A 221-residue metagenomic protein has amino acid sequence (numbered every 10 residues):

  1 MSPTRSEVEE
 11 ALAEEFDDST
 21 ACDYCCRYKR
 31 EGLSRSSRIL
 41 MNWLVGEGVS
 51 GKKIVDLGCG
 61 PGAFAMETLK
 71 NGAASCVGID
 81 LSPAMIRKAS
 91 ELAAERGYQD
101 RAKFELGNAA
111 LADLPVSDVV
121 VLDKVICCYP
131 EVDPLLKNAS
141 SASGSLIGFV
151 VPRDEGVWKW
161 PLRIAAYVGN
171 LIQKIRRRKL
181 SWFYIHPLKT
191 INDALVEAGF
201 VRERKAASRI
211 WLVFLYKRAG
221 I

Functional and structural regions predicted by a protein language model:
M1-E47: Conserved class I S-adenosyl-L-methionine
P61-G72: Conserved SAM-binding loop of SAM-dependent methyltransferases across substrates and taxa, primarily the Class I
S82: Conserved SAM/SAH-binding beta-strand->alpha-helix loop
A89-S90: Conserved SAM-binding loop
V119-E131: A short SAM/SAH-binding and catalytic strip from SAM-dependent methyltransferases
Y129-A139: A short, conserved alpha-helix within the catalytic core of class I
G144-P152: Conserved beta-strand signature within the Rossmann-like core of class I S-adenosyl-L-methionine
P152-A194, R204: C-terminal alpha-helical "lid/dimerization" subdomain adjacent to the S-adenosyl-L-methionine
